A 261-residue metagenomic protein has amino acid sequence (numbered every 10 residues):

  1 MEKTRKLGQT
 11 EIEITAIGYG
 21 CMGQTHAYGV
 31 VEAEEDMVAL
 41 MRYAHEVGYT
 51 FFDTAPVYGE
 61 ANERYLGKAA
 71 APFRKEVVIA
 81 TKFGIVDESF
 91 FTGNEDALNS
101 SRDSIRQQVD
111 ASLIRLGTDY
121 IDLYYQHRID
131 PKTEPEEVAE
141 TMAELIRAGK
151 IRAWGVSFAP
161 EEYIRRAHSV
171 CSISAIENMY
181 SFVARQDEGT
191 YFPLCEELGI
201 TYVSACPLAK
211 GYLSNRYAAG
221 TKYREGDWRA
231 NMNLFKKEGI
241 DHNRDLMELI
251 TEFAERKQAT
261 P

Functional and structural regions predicted by a protein language model:
M1-T81: N-terminal binding-site loop/beta-alpha segment at the start of enzyme catalytic domains that lines or forms
T4, M41, E63, G67 (+5 more regions): Generic structural signal for well-ordered alpha-helices, preferentially at hydrophobic/aromatic core positions
L7, Y19, M37, A44 (+11 more regions): Conserved, mostly hydrophobic/aromatic
I12-I17, G48-F51, F73-V77, T118-D122 (+5 more regions): Short, well-ordered coil/turn segments that N-cap beta-strands
G23-E35, F91-R106: Active-site mouth loops of central-metabolism enzymes
E76-S100: Structural motif corresponding to the early beta-alpha repeats
S104-Y125: CE4/NodB-like, metal-dependent polysaccharide N-deacetylase domain that modifies extracellular/periplasmic N-acetylated
I129-P261: Beta/alpha (TIM)-barrel catalytic core signal, keyed to glycine-rich beta->alpha loops juxtaposed to Asp/Glu that bind
